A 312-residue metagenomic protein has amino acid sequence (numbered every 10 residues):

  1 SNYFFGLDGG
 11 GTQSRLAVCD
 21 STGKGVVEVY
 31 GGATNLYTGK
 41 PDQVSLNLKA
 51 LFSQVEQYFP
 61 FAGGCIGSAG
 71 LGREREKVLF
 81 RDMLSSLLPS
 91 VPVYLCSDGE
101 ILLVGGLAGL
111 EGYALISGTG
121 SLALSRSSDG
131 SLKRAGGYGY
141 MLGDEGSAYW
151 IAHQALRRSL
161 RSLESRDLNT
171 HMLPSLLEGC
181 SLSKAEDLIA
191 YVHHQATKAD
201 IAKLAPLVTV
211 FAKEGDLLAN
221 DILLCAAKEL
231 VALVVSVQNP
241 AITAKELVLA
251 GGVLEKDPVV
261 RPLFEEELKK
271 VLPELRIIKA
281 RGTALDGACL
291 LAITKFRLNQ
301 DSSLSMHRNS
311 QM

Functional and structural regions predicted by a protein language model:
S1-G63, M83-S86, G106-Y113, L156-M312: ATP-binding/phosphotransfer module of carbohydrate and carboxylate kinases, centering on a glycine-rich
G72-N169, R308-Q311: Phosphate-binding/catalytic loop of phosphoryl-transfer enzymes
